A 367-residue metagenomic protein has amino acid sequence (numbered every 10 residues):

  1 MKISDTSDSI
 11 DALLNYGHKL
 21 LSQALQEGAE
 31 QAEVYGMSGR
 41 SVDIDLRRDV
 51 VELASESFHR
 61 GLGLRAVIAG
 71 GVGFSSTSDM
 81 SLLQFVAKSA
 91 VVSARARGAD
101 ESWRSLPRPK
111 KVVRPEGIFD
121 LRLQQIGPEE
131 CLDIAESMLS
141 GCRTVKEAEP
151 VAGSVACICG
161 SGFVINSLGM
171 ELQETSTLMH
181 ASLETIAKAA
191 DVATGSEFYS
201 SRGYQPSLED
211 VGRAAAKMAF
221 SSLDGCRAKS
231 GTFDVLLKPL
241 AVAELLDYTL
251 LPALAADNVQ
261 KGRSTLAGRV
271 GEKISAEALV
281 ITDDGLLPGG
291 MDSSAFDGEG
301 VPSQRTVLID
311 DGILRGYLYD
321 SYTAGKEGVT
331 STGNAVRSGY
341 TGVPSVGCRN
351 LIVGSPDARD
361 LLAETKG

Functional and structural regions predicted by a protein language model:
M1-Q304, D310-I313: Active-site bordering "gate/hinge" segments that shape substrate access to catalytic or cofactor-binding pockets
R114-P115, R269-G367: Dual-mode signal for accessory low-complexity, basic/Gly-rich regions
